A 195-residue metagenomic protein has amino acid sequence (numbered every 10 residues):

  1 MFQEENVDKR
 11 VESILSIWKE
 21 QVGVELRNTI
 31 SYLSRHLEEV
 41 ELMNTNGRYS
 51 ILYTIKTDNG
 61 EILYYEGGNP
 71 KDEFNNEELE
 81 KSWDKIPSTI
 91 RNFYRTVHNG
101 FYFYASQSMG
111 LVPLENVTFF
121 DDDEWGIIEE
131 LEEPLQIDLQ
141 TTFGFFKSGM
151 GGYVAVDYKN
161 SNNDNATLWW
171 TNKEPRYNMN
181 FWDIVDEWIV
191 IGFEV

Functional and structural regions predicted by a protein language model:
M1-G152: A surface-exposed partner-binding patch
L135-L139, F143-V195: A recognition module on extended beta-rich or small alphabeta surfaces enriched in W/G with H and D/E
